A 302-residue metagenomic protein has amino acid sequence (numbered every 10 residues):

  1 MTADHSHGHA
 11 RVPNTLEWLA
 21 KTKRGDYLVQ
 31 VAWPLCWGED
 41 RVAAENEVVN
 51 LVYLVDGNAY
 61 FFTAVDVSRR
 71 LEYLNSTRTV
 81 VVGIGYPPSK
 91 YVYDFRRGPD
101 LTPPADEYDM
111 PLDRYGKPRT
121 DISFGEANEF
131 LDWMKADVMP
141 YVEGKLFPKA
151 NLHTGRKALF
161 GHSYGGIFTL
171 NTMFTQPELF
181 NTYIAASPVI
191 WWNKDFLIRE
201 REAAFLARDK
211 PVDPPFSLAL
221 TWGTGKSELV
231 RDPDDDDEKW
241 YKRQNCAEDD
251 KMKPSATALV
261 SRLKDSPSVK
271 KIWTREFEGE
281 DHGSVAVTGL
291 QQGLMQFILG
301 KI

Functional and structural regions predicted by a protein language model:
M1-I302: Non-catalytic cap/lid and distal C-terminal segments of serine-dependent acyl enzymes
